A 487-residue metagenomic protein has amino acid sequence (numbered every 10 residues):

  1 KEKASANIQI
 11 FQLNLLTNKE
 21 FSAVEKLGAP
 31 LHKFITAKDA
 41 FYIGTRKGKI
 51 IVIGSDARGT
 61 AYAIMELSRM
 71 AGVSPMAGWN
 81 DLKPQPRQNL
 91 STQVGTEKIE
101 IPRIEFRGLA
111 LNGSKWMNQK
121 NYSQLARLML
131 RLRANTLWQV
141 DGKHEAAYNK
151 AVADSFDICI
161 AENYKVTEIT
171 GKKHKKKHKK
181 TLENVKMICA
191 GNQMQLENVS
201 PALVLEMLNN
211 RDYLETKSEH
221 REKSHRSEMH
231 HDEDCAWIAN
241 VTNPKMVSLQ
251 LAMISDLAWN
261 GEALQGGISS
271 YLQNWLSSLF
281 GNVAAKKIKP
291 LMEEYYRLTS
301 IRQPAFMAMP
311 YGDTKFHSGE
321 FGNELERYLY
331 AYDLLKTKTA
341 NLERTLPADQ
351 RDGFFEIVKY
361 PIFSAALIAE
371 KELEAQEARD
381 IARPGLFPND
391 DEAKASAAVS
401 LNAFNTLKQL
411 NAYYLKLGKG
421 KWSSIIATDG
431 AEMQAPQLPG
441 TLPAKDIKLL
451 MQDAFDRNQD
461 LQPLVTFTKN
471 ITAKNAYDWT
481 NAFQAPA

Functional and structural regions predicted by a protein language model:
K1-I101: Contiguous, structured surface segment used for ligand recognition
I8-I10, K49-I51, F106-G108, N135-T136 (+5 more regions): Beta-sheet entry/capping signal
E20, G48-D81, H144-T170, H174-N184: Hydrophobic or amphipathic alpha-helical targeting/insertion segments
S55-A57, S114, A134, D141-E145 (+5 more regions): An acidic- and aromatic-residue-enriched active-site/binding cleft used to recognize and process polar
S74-V140, N198-P201, N209: An acidic-aromatic substrate-binding cleft motif
G95, I169-K172, K179, E183-P486: Substrate-binding groove of N-acetylhexosamine-processing glycoside hydrolases
K120-Y148, V152, C159, S227 (+1 more regions): Catalytic domains of carbohydrate-active enzymes, especially glycoside hydrolases
G142, A147, V152, F156 (+3 more regions): Extracytoplasmic/secretory soluble proteins
